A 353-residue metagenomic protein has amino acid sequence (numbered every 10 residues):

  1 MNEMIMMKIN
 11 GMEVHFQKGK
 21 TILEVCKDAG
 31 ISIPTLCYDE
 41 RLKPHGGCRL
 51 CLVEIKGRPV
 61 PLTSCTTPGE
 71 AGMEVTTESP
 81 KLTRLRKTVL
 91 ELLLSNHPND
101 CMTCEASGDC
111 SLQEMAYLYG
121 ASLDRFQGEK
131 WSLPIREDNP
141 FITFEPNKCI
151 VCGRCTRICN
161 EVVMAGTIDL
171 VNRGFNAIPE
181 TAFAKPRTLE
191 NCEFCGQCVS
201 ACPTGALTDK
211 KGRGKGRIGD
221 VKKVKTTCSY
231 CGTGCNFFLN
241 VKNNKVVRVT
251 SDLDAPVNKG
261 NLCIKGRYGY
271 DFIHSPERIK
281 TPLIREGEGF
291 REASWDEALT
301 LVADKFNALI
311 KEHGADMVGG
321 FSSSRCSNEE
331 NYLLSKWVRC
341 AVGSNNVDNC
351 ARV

Functional and structural regions predicted by a protein language model:
N2-M7: Short structural boundary motif marking the start of a folded domain
I9-M12, K56-G57, K242: Short strand-turn-strand beta-turns centered on an Asx-Gly dipeptide
M12-K20: Short, contiguous acidic and Ser/Thr-rich linear segments
E13, T167, N236-F238: Short, surface-exposed charged micro-motifs
I22-K56: A basic, amphipathic helix-loop patch mediating RNA/tRNA/ribosome contacts
C37-R41, E145-K148, F183-T188, G319-S327: Conserved short loop/turn motifs at secondary-structure junctions
R49-C195, V199-T227, K245: Fe-S ferredoxin-like electron-transfer domains and their immediately adjacent linker/connector regions across
P98, K215-V353: Catalytic alpha/large subunits of respiratory electron-transfer oxidoreductases, centered on bis-MGD molybdoenzymes
